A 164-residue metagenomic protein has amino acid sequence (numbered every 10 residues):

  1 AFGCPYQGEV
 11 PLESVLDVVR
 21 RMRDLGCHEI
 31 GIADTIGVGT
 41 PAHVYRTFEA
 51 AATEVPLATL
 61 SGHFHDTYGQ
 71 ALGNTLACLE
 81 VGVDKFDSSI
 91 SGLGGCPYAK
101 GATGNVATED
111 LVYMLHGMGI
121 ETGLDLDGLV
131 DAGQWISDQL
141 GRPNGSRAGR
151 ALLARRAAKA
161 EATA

Functional and structural regions predicted by a protein language model:
A1-A164: Catalytic cores and adjacent flexible loops of soluble metabolic enzymes that perform enolate/carbanion chemistry on
